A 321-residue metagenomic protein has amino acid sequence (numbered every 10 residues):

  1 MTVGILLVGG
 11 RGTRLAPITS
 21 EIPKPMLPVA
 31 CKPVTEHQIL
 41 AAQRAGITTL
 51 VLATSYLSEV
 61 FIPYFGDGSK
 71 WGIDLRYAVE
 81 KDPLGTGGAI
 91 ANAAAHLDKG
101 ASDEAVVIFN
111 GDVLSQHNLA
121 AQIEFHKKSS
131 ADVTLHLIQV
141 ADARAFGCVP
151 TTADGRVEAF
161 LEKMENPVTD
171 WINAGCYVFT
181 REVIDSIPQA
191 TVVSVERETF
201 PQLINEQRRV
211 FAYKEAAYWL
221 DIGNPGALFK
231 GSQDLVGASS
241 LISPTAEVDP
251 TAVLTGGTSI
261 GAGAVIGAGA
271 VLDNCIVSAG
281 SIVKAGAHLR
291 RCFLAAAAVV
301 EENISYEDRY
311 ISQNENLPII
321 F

Functional and structural regions predicted by a protein language model:
T2-L6, R14, P28-N110, Q116-A121 (+1 more regions): Conserved N-terminal catalytic core of the sugar/cofactor nucleotidyltransferase
P17-S20, E162-K163: Conserved catalytic-core motifs of eukaryotic protein kinase domains, centered on the activation segment
M26, V149-T151, F200, A212: A structural signal for short hydrophobic beta-strand segments in well-ordered beta-sheet cores
T35, F61, A93, D112 (+4 more regions): Residue-level signal for inorganic ion chemistry
T54, V79, N110, L135-L137 (+2 more regions): Short loop/edge segments at beta-strand edges and connector loops that shape dinucleotide/nucleotide cofactor-binding
V106-V107, L114, A120-K127, V140-A143 (+1 more regions): Catalytic-core segments of class I nucleotidyltransferases/pyrophosphorylases that form NMP-activated intermediates
S129-Q139: A short, conserved acidic/glycine-rich loop-to-beta-strand motif that forms the donor nucleotide-sugar/metal
S240, T245-A252, T258, A264-A270 (+8 more regions): A structural motif detector for beta-strand N-caps
